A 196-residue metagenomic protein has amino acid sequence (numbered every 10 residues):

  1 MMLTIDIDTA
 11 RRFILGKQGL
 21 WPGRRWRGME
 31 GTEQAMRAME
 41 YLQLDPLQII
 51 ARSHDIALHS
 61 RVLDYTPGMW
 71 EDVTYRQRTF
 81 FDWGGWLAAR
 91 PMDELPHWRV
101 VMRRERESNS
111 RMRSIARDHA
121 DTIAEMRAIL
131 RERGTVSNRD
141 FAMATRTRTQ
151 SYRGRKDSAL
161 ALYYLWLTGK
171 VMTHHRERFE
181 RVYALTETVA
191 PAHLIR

Functional and structural regions predicted by a protein language model:
M1-R196: Long, low-complexity intrinsically disordered regions
